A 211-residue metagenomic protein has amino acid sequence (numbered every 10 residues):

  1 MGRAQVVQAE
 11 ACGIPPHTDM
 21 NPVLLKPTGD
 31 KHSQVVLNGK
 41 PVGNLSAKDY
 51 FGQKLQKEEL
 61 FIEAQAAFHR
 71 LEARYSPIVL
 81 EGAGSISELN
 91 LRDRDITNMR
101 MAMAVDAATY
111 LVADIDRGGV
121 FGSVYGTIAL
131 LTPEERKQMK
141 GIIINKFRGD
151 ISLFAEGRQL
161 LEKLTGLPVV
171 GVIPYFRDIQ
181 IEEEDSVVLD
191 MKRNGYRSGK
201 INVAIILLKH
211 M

Functional and structural regions predicted by a protein language model:
M1-M211: Flexible phosphate-sensing "switch/lid" loops adjacent to ATP/NTP-binding sites across phosphate-transfer
